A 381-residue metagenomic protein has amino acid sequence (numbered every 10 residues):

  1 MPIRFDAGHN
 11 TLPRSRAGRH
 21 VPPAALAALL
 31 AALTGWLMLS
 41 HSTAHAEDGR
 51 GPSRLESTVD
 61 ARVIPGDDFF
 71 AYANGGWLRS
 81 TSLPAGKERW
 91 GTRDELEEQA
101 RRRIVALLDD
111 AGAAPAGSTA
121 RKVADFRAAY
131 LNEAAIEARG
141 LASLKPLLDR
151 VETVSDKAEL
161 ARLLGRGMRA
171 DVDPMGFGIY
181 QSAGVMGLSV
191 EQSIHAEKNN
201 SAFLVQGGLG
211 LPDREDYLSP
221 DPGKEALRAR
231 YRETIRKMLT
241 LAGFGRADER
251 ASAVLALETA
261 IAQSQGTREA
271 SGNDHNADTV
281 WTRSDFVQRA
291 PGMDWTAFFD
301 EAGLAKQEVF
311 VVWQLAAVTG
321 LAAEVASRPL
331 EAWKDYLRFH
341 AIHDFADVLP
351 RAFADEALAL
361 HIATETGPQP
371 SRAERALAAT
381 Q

Functional and structural regions predicted by a protein language model:
M1-G18: N-terminal secretory signal peptides that target proteins for export/translocation
A25-M38: Bacterial N-terminal signal peptides
A44-A46: Boundary at the C-terminal end of the N-terminal hydrophobic targeting segment
D48-S57: Short, Gly/Pro- and small/polar-rich lid/capping loops
E56-S57, R62-P65: A charge-rich, low-complexity, intrinsically flexible signal that marks solvent-exposed coils, linkers, repeats
I64-D68, Y72-A135: Active-site-surrounding "flap" and adjacent substrate/cofactor-binding loops of secreted or lumenal enzymes, prototyped
A111-Q381: Noncatalytic, helix-rich "gating/capping" subdomain that lines the substrate-entry/channel surface of large enzyme
